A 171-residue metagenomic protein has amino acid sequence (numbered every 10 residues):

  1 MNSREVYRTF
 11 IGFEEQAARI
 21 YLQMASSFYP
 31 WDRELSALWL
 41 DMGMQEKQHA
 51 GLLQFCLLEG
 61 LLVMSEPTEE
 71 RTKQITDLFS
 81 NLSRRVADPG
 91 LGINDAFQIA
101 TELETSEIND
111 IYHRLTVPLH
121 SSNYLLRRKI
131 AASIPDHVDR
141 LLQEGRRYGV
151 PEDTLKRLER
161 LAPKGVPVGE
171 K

Functional and structural regions predicted by a protein language model:
M1-K171: Non-heme di-metal
